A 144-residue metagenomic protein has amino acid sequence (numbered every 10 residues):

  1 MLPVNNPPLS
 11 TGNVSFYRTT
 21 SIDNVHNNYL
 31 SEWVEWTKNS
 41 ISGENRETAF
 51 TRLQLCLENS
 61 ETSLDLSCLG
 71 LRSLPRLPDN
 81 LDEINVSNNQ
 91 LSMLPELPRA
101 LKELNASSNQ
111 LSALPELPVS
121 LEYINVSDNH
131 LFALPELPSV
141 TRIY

Functional and structural regions predicted by a protein language model:
M1-L74, D79-L81: N-terminal capping/linker segments that flank leucine-rich repeat
L64-L66, I84-V86, L104-A106, I124-V126 (+1 more regions): Conserved hydrophobic beta-strand positions in leucine-rich repeat
L74-L77, L94-L97, L114-L117, L134-L137: Canonical leucine-rich repeat
N88-S92, S112-A113: Thr-biased low-complexity repeat/linker tracts and other Thr-enriched repetitive architectures
L117-Y144: Ankyrin-repeat and related helical/solenoid repeat scaffolds used for protein-protein interactions
